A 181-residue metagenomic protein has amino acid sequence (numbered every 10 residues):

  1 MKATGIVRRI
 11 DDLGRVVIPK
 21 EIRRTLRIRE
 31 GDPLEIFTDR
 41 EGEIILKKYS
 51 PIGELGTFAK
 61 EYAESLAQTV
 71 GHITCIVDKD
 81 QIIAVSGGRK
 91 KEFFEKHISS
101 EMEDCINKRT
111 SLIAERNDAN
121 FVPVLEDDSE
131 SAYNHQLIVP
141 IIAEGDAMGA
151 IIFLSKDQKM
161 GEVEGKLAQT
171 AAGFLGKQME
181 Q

Functional and structural regions predicted by a protein language model:
G14-L26: Short beta-strand-centered segments at strand-helix junctions
G56-L66, I98-E103, A150, L154-Q181: Juxtadomain coupling helices with adjacent low-complexity linkers
I73-V85: Short hydrophobic alpha-helical segments used for membrane anchoring or interfacial signaling
V85, E92-D127: Regulatory sensory and allosteric helical modules in signal-transduction proteins and certain transcription factors
V85, G149-A150: Short glycine-/small-residue motifs
H135-I142: A short, aliphatic-rich beta-strand micro-motif
